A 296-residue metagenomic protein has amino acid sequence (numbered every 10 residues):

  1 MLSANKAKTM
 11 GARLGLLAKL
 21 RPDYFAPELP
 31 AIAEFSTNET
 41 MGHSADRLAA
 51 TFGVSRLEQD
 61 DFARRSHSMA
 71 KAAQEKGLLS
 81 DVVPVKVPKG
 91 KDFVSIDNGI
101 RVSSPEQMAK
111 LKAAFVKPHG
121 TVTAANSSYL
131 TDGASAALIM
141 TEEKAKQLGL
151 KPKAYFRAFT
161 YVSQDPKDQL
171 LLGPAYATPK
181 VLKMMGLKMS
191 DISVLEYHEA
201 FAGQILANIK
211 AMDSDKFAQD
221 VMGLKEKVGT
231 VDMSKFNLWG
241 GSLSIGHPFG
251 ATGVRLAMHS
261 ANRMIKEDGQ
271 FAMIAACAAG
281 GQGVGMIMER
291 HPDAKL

Functional and structural regions predicted by a protein language model:
M1-R47: Flexible glycine-/small-residue-enriched beta->alpha junction loops that bind anionic phosphate/pyrophosphate groups
A18-Y24, E28-P30, E106-L172, Y176 (+4 more regions): Condensing-enzyme catalytic core mediating Claisen C-C bond formation in acyl metabolism
K19-D23, P27-E28, T51, L57-Q147 (+2 more regions): N-terminal extracellular/periplasmic Venus flytrap/periplasmic-binding protein-like
T40-T51, R157-Y161: A short small-residue
G42-A49, D60, R64-K71, P105-K112 (+7 more regions): Predominant activation on well-ordered alpha-helical scaffold segments within soluble catalytic domains
D46, L78, R157, Q164-S244: Active-site pocket-lining segment
M189, E226-I287: Internal helix-turn-beta structural module
A294-L296: Eukaryotic N-terminal low-complexity, Ser/Thr- and Lys/Arg-rich leader segments that predominantly function as
